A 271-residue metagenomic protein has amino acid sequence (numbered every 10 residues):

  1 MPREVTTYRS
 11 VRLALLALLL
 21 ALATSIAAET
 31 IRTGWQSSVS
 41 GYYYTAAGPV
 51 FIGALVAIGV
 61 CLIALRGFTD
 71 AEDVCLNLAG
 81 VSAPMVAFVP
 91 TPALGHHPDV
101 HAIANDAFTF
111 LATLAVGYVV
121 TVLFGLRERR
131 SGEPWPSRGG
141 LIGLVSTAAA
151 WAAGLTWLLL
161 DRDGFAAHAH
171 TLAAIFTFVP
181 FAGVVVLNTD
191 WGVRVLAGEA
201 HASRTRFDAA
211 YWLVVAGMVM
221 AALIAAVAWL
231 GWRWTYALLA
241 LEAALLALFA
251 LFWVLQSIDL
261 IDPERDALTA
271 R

Functional and structural regions predicted by a protein language model:
M1-T69, C75, H101-N105, A166-A169 (+5 more regions): An N-terminus-focused feature that recognizes amino-terminal "leader" regions
P2-A17, E72-C75, R127-A150, A166-L172 (+1 more regions): Cytoplasm-facing juxtamembrane segments at the starts of transmembrane helices in multi-pass membrane proteins
T30-R32, P92-H96, L155-F165, A225-R233: Juxtamembrane "helix-exit" motif on the non-cytosolic side of transmembrane helices
Y44-V56, V86, I103-A115, L141-L144 (+3 more regions): Alpha-helical transmembrane segments of polytopic membrane proteins
V56-V100, T113-G139: Internal transmembrane alpha-helix with an interfacial aromatic "cap," most often the third helix
G117-R129, A153-W157, F178-A200, M220-A226: Alpha-helical transmembrane segments in multipass membrane proteins, preferentially the mid-helix core
F181-L196, A209-R271: C-terminal transmembrane-bundle signature of multipass membrane proteins, characterized by strong activation on
